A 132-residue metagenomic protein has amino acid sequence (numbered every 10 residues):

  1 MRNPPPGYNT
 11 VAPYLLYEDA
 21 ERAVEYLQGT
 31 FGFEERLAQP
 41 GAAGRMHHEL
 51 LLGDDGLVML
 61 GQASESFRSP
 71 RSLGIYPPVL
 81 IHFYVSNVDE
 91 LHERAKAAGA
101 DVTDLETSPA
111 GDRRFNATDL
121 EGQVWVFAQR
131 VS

Functional and structural regions predicted by a protein language model:
M1-Y14, V24-E25, F31-S86, E90-T118 (+1 more regions): Vicinal oxygen chelate
L15-D19: Short, surface-exposed ligand-recognition loops at beta-strand->loop->(often short) alpha-helix junctions that present
E121: C-terminal catalytic core of tyrosine-transesterase DNA break-rejoin enzymes
